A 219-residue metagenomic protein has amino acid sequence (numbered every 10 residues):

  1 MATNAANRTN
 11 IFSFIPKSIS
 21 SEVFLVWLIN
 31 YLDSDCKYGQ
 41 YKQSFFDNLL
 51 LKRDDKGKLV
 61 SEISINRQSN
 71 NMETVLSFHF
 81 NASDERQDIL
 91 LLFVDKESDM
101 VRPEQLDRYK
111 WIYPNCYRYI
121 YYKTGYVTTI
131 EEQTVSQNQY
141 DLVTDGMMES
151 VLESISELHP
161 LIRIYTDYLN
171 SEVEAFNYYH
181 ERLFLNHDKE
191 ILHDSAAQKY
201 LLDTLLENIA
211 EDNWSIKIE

Functional and structural regions predicted by a protein language model:
M1-E219: Charged, terminal alpha-helix-loop-beta segments that serve as non-catalytic nucleic-acid engagement and/or assembly
